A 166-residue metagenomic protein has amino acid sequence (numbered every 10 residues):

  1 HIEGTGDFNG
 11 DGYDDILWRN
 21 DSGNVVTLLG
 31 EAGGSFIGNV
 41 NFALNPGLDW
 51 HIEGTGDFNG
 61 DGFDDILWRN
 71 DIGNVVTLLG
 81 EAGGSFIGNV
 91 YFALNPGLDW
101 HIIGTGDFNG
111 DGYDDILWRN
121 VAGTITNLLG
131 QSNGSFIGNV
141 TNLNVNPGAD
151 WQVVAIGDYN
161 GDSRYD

Functional and structural regions predicted by a protein language model:
H1-D166: Trp/Gly-enriched beta-strand/coil motifs that build multi-repeat beta-propeller-like domains and related W-rich binding
